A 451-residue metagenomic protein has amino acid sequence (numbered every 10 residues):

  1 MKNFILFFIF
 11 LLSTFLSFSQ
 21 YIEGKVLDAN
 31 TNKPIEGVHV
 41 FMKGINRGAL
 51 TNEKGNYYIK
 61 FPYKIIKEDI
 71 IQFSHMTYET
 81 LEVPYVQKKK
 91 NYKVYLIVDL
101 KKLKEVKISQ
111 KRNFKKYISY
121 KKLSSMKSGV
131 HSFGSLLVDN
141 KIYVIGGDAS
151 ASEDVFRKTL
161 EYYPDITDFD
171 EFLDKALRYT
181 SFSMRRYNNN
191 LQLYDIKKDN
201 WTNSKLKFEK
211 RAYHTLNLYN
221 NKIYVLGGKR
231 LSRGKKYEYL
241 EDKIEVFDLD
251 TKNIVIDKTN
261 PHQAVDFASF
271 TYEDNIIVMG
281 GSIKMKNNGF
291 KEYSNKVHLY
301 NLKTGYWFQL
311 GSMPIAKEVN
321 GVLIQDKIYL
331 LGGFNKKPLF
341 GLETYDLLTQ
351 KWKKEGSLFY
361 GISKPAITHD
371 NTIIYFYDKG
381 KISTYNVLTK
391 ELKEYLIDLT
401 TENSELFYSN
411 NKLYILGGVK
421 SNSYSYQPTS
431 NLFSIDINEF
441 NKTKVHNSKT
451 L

Functional and structural regions predicted by a protein language model:
M1-E23, L451: Bacterial Sec-dependent N-terminal signal peptides
S17-L27, K102-E105: A short, Gly/Thr-enriched small/hydrophobic beta-strand-prone motif that recurs across taxa
K25-I35: Structural motif
V38-M42, G55, I70-I71, I108: Hydrophobic beta-strand segments
N46-N56: Short, acidic Ser/Thr/Gly-rich low-complexity loop/linker segments typical of extracellular and cell-surface proteins
I71-V83: A short, solvent-exposed loop/turn motif at the edges and junctions of modular extracellular/periplasmic domains
Q87-Q110: Extracellular beta-sheet/turn segments enriched in Thr/Pro/Gly and aliphatic residues
K104-L451: Kelch-like beta-propeller repeat domains
